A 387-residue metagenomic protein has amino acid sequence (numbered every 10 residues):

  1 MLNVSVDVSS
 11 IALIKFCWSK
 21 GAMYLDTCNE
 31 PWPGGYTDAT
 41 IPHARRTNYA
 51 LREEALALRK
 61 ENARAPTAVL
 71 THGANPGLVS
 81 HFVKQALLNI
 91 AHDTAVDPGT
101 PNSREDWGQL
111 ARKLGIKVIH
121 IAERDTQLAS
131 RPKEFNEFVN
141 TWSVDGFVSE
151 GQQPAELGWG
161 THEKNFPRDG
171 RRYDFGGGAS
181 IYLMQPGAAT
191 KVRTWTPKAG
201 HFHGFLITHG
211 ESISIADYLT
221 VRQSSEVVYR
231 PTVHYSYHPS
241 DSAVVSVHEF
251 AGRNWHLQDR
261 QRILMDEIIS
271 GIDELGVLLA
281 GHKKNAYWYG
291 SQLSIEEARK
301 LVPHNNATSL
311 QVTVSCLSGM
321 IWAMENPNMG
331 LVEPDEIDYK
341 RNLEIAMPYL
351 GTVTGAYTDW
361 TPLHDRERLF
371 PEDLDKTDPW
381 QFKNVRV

Functional and structural regions predicted by a protein language model:
M1-N3, L25-D26: N-terminal Rossmann-like NAD(P) cofactor-binding module of classical short-chain dehydrogenase/reductase
V6-V8, A74: Short glycine-rich anion-binding loops that position phosphate/pyrophosphate groups of nucleotides and phosphorylated
V8-A22, T27-P66: Rossmann-fold NAD(P)-binding glycine/threonine-rich loop
D26, A68-L70, I121: General beta-strand structural signal in soluble alpha/beta enzymes
W32-G35, G77-L78, A129-S130: Short catalytic/ligand-binding loop motif for oxyanion handling, primarily in non-cytosolic enzymes, centered on
T37, H81-F82, R131-F135: Short acidic, glycine/serine/threonine-rich loops at helix termini
P42-L114, S315-W322, N326: Adenosine-phosphate binding glycine-rich loop
N89-V387: C-terminal catalytic/substrate-binding lobe primarily of soluble NAD(P)-dependent oxidoreductases
